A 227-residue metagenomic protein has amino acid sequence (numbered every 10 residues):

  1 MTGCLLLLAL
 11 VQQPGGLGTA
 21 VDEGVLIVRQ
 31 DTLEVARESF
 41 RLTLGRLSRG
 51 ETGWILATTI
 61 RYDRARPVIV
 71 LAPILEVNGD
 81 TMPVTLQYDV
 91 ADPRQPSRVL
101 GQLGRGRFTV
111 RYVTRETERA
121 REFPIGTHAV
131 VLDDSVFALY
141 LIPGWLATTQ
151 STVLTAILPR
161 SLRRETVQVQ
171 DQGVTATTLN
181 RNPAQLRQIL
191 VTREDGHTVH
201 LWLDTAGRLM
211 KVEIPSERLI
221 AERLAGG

Functional and structural regions predicted by a protein language model:
T2-Q12: Sec-dependent N-terminal signal peptides
P14-E23, R29-V35, D92-L186, E213 (+1 more regions): Solvent-exposed helix/loop surface patches that form functional interfaces
L17-T19, R66-P67, V191-D195: Short loop/turn motifs at secondary-structure junctions and domain boundaries
Q30-V113, G207, V212: N-terminal mature ectodomain segment of secretory-pathway/periplasmic proteins
A36-E38, I69-L71, S97-V99, R119-R121 (+3 more regions): Short beta-strand segments
T52-W54, Q185-I189: Short beta-strand micro-motifs in enzyme catalytic cores
L75-N78, Q87, R187-I220: Gly/Pro-enriched, hydrophobic low-complexity segments that function as extracytoplasmic propeptides/linkers
L100-R105, H200-T205, A221-G227: Aromatic-rich beta-strand edge motifs centered on tyrosine
